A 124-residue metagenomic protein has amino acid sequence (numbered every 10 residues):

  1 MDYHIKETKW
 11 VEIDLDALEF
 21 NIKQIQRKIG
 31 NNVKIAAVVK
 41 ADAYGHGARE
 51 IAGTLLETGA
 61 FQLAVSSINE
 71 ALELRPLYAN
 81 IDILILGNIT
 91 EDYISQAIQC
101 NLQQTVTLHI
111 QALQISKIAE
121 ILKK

Functional and structural regions predicted by a protein language model:
D2-I5, K9-E12, A17-F20, V33-K124: Active-site-proximal beta-alpha core segment in soluble small-molecule metabolic enzymes
K28: Conserved PLP-enzyme active-site core in the AAT-like
